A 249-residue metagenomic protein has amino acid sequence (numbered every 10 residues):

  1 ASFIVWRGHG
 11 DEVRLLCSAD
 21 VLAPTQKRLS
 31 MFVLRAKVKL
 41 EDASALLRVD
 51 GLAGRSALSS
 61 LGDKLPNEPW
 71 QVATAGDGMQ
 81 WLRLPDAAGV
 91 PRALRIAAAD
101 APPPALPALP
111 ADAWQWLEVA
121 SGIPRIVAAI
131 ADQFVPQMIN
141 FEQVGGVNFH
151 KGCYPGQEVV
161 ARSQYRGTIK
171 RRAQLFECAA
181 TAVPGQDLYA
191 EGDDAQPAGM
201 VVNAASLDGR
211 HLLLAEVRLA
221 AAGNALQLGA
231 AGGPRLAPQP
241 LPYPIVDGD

Functional and structural regions predicted by a protein language model:
I4-S121: Acidic, low-complexity central loop/insert segments
G8, A43, G122, G152 (+3 more regions): Residue-level recognition of beta-strand microenvironments
H9, V21, S56, D100-A101 (+5 more regions): Residues that cap or initiate secondary-structure elements
P110-D112, W116-Q143: Short, conserved active-site entrance elements at the starts or edges of catalytic domains
I139-G146, A161-D249: Glycine-rich, small/acidic residue-mixed loop/short-helix segments
Q157-E158: Structural motif
